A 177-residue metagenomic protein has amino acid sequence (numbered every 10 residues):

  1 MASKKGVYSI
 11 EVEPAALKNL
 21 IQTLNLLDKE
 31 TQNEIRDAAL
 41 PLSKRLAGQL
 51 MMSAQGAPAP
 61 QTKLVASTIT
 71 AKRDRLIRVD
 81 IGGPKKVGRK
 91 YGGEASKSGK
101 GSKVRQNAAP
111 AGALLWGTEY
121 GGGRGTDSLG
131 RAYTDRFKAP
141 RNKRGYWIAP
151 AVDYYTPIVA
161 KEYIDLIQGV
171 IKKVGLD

Functional and structural regions predicted by a protein language model:
A2-A15, S53, A57-D177: Charged, low-complexity interaction tracts
A2-D37: Long, hydrophobic N-terminal alpha-helical segment
Q32, R36-A39, V152, T156: Solvent-exposed, acidic/flexible segments
A38-L50, V159: Non-globular disordered terminal and juxtamembrane segments underlying protein topogenesis/assembly
